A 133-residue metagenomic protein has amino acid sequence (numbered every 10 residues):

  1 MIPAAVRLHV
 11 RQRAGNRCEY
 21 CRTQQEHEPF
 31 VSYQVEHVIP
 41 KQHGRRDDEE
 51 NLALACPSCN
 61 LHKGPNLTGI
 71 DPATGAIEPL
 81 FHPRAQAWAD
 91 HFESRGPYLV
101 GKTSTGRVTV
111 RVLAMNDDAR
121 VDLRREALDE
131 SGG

Functional and structural regions predicted by a protein language model:
M1-A5, H9, Q24-H27, R46 (+2 more regions): Extended charged
A14-R17, L52-A55: Short pre-active-site segment immediately N-terminal to redox-active cysteine/selenocysteine motifs in thiol-based
C18-E19, G64: A local structural micro-motif
Y20-C21, S58: Short, cysteine/histidine-rich loop/knuckle motifs that typically chelate Zn2+
T23, F30-V31, V35-H37: Charged, well-structured alpha/beta interaction segments
Q34-P40, L54-C56: Histidine-centered catalytic micro-motifs used for acid/base chemistry in nuclease and nucleotide-processing active
